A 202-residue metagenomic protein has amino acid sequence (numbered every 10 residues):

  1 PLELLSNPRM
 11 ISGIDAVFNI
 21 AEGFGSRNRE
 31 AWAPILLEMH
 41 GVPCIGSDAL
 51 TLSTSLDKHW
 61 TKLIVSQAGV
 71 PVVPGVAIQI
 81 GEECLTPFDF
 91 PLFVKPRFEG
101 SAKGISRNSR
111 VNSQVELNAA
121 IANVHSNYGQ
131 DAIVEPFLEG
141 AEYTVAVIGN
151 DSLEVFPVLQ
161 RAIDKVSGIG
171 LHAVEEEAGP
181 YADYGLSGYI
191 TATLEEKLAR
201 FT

Functional and structural regions predicted by a protein language model:
P1-P74: Conserved N-proximal alpha/beta basic substrate-recognition cap immediately N-terminal to, or forming the N-lobe
L2, D48, V76-Q79, L159-A162 (+1 more regions): Residues at the C-termini of beta-strands that transition into short coil/loop
R9-I11, L52-A141, S152: Active-site nucleotide/adenylate-binding loops and adjacent lid/helix of ATP-dependent enzymes
G23-F24, T51, R110, E195-L198: A generic secondary-structure micro-motif detector that highlights 1-2 residue hydrophobic/ambivalent hotspots embedded
R29-V42, E83-D89, R110-A119, K165-Y181: Hydrophobic transmembrane alpha-helix bundles
E38-T51, V70, L92-G100, A122 (+1 more regions): Short secondary-structure transition/capping segments
D57, F201-T202: Hydrophobic (often cysteine-bearing) scaffold residues that line and stabilize catalytic clefts of nucleotide/cofactor
Q114-R200: Phosphate-binding site of ATP-dependent enzymes
